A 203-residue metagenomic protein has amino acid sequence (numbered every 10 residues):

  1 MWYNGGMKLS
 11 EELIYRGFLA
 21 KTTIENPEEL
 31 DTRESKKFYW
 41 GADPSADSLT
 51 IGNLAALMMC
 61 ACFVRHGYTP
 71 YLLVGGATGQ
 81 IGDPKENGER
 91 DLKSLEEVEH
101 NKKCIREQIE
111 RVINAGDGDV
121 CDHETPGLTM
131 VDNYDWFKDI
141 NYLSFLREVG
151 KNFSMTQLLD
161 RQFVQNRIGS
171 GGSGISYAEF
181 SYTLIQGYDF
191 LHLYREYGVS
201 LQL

Functional and structural regions predicted by a protein language model:
N4-L203: NTP-dependent nucleotidyl-transfer catalytic core
